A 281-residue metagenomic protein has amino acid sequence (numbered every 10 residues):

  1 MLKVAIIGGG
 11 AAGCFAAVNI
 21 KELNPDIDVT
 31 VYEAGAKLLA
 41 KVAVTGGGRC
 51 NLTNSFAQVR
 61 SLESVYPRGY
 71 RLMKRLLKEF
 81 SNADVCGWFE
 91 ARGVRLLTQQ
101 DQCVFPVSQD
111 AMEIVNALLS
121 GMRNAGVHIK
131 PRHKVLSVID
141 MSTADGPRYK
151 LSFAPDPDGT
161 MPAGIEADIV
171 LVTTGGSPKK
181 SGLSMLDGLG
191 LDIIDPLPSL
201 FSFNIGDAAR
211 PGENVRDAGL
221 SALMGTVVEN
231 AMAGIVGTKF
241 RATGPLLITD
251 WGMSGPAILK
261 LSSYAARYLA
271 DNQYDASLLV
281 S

Functional and structural regions predicted by a protein language model:
L2, P157-I169, R241-T243: Core beta-strand elements of the Rossmann-like FAD/NAD(P) dinucleotide-binding domain in flavoenzyme oxidoreductases
L2-V31: N-terminal Rossmann-like FAD-binding beta1-loop-alpha1 element of flavoenzymes
I7, V135, A163-S177, M185-D187 (+1 more regions): Short hydrophobic core segments
K21-G47: Glycine-rich FAD pyrophosphate-binding loop
A36-L38, V44, F56-V59, D192-D195 (+1 more regions): An anion/pyrophosphate-binding glycine-rich loop and adjacent beta-alpha core in soluble alpha-beta enzymes
G47-T98: Glycine-rich active-site loop/strand segments that organize a redox cofactor
P131-P147: A conserved short coil-to-beta-strand element within the FAD-binding core of flavoproteins
I169-V215: Glycine-rich loop(s) and the adjacent beta-strand/alpha-helix scaffold that form part
